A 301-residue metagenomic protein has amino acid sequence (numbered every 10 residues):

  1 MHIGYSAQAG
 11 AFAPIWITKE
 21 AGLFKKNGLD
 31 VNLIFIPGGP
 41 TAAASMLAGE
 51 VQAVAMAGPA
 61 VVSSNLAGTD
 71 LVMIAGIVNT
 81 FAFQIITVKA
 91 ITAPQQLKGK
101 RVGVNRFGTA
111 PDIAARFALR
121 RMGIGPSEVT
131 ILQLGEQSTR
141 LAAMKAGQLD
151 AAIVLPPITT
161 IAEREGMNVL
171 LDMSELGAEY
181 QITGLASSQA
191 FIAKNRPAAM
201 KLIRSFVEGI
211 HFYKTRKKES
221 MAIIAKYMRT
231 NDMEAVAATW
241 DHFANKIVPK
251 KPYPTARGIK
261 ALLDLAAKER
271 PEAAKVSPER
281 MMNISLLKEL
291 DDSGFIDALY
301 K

Functional and structural regions predicted by a protein language model:
M1-A146, D150-P156, V169-M173, A178-E179: Short, glycine-/small- and polar/acidic-enriched structural segments that line small-molecule recognition paths
W16, V62, R116, T160-E163 (+3 more regions): Predominant activation on well-ordered alpha-helical scaffold segments within soluble catalytic domains
K26, F117, R121, I161-R164 (+2 more regions): Transmembrane helix-loop junction
V51-V54, K145, D150, F243-R257 (+1 more regions): Short amphipathic alpha-helical segments at helix boundaries and their inter-helical linkers
P59-A60, S138-T230: Pocket-lining segment of extracytoplasmic ligand-binding domains
T109-G125, V129, S205-A238, R280-M282 (+2 more regions): Ligand-binding clefts/hinges and TM-proximal coupling segments of bilobed small-molecule sensing domains
A193-V276: Secondary-structure end/capping motifs
L263-K301: Conserved C-terminal helix/tail region of periplasmic/extracytoplasmic solute-binding proteins
